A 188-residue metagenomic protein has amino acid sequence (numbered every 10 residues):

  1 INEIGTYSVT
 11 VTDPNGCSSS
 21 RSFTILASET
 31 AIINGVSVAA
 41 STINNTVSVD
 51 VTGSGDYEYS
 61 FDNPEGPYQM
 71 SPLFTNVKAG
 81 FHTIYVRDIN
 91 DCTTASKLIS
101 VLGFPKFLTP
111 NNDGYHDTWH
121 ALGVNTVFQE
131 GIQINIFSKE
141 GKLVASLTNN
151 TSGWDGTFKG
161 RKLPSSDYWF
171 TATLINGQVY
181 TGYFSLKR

Functional and structural regions predicted by a protein language model:
I1-S8, P14, S71-T83, S152-D155: Solvent-exposed segments in extracellular or luminal domains encompassing
E3-G5, G55, K78-F81, P164-T171: A glycine-anchored, Pro-Gly-centered beta-turn/N-cap motif
S8-T12, T83-R87, W169-T173: Extracellular recognition modules
P14-S20, S28, E65-Y68, D88-S100 (+1 more regions): Short, exposed coil/turn segments at beta-strand boundaries within extracellular/luminal domains
S37-G53, N112-W119, Q129: Short coil/turn motif common to extracellular beta-sandwich-like domains
G53-N63, E130: Solvent-exposed loop segments of extracellular immunoglobulin-like
F61-T75, A145-N150: Short beta-strand segments within Ig-like beta-sandwich modules, predominantly Fibronectin type-III
I89, A95-R188: Short loop/turn motifs at secondary-structure boundaries
